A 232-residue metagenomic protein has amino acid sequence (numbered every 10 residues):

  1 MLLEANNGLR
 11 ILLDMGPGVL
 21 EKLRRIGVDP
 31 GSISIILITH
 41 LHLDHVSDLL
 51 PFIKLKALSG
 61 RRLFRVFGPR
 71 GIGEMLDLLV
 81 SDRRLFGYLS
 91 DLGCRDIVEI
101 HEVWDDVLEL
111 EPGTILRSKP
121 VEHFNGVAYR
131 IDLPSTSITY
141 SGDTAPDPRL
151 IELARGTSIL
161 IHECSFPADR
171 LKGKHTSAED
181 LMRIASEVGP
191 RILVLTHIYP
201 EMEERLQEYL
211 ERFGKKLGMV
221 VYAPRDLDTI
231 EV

Functional and structural regions predicted by a protein language model:
M1-I26, G126-G142, I159: Conserved beta-strand hairpin/beta-sheet module of binuclear metal-dependent hydrolase folds, prominently
N7-G8, V107-L116, L133-I138, V232: Beta-strand-turn-beta hairpins that frame and shape the catalytic cleft of phosphate-ester-processing enzymes
L12-G16, S34-D44, G68-P69, I138-G142 (+3 more regions): Active-site neighborhood of phospho(di)ester-bond hydrolases with catalytic His/Asp-centered motifs
G18-F67, S158, S186: Active-site metal-binding motif and surrounding structural segment of the metallo-beta-lactamase
L20, I97-H101, T139-A145, H175: Short gly/ser/thr-rich secondary-structure transition/capping motifs
F52-R65, K119, N125-V127, D132 (+2 more regions): P-loop/Walker A phosphate-binding loop and immediately adjacent motor/lid segment at beta-alpha junctions
P69-G126: Metallo-beta-lactamase
P146-I230: Cap/insert and terminal regions of metallo-dependent hydrolase folds
